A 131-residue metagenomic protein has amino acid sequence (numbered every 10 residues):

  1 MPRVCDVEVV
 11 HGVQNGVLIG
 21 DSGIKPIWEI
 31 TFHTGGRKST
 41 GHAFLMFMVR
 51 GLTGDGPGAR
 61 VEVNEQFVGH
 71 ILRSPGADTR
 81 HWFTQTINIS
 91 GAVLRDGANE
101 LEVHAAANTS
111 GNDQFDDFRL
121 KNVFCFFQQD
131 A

Functional and structural regions predicted by a protein language model:
M1-A131: Beta-strand-rich recognition domains
